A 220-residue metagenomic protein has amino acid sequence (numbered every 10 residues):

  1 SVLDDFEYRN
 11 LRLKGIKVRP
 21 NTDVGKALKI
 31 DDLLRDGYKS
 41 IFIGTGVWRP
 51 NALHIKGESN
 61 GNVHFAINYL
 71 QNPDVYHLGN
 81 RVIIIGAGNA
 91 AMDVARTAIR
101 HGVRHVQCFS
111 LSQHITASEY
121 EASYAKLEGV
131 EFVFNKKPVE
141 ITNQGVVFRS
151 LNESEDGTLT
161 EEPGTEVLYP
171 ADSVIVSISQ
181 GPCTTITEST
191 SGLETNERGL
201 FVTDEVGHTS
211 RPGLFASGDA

Functional and structural regions predicted by a protein language model:
S1-L13, A95-P138: Rossmann-like dinucleotide-binding cores of NAD(P)H-dependent redox enzymes
D5-K56, V139-V147, S173-I175, G181-C183: Feature captures the FAD/FMN-dependent oxidoreductase FAD-binding
R9-D23, R49-H101, T195-V206, S210: Glycine-rich dinucleotide-binding loop and its adjacent helix/turn
G15, Y38, G79-N80, V103 (+2 more regions): Short, well-ordered alpha-helix to beta-strand connector turns
V18-P20, I43-T45, F65, C108 (+3 more regions): General beta-strand structural signal in soluble alpha/beta enzymes
S59-G79, D156-A220: FAD-site-proximal beta/loop scaffold in flavoenzymes
A87, S110-Q113, D219: Cofactor-binding loop segments of dinucleotide-utilizing enzymes, especially the Rossmann-like FAD- and NAD(P)+-binding
